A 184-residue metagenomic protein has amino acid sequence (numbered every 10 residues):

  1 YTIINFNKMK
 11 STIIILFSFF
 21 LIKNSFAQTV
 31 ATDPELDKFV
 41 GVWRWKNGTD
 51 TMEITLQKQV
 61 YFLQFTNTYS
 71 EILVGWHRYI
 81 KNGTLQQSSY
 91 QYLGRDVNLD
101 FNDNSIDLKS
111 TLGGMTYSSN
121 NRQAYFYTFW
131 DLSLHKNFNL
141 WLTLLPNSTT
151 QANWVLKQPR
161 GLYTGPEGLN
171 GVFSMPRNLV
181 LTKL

Functional and structural regions predicted by a protein language model:
Y1-T32: Bacterial Sec-dependent N-terminal signal peptides
Q28-R44, T68: N-terminal helix-cap/turn-to-beta initiation motif at the start of protein domains
V40, E53, I72, P176-N178: Extracellular structured ligand-interaction cores
V42-Y69, L85, Y90: Short, solvent-exposed loop/hinge segments that bridge or flank secondary-structure elements
R44, Q57, W76-R78, V155: Residue-level recognition of well-ordered beta-strand positions that form the cores of beta-sheet-rich folds across
T68-N102: Mid-chain, structured segments of secreted extracytoplasmic proteins
Q91-R122: Predominantly extracellular/secreted and cell-surface proteins with exposed, flexible low-complexity segments
G114-L184: Glycine-rich, aromatic-bearing surface loops/beta-hairpins
